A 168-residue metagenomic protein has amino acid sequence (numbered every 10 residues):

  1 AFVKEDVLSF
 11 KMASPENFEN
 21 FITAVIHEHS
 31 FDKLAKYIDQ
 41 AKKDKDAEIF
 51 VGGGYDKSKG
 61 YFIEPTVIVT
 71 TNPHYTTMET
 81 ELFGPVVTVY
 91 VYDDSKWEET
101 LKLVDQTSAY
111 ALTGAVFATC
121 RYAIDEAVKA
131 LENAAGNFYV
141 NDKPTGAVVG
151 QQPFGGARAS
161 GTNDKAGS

Functional and structural regions predicted by a protein language model:
F2-D6: Terminal amphipathic helices with adjacent charged low-complexity linkers/tails
L8-K11, K43, Y55-S58, F62-S168: Conserved C-terminal structural/oligomerization subdomain of aldehyde/semialdehyde dehydrogenase
K11-N17: Active-site region of PLP-dependent enzymes
N17-T23: Short linear capping/connector segments at secondary-structure termini
T23-I26, A115-V116: Glycine- and other small-residue-rich loops at beta-strand/loop junctions that grip anionic moieties
V25-A35: Short beta-strand to alpha-helix junction loop
Y37-D44: Helical element adjacent to the flavin cofactor pocket in flavoenzyme catalytic cores
A47-G54: Cytochrome P450 fold signature focused on the C-terminal beta-domain
